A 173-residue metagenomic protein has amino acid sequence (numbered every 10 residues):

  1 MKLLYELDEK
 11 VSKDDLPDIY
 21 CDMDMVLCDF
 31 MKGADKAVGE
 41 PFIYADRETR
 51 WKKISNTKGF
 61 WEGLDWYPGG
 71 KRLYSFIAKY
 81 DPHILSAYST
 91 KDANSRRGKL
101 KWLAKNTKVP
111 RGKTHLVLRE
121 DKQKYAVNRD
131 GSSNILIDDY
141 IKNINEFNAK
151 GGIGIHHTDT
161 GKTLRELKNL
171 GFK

Functional and structural regions predicted by a protein language model:
M1-E9: Short linear clamp-binding motif
D8-K58, D159: Active-site neighborhood of HAD-like aspartate-dependent phosphohydrolases
D46, S55-I84, D92-R97: Short, acidic loop-to-helix structural element flanking the phosphoryl-transfer center in phosphate-processing enzymes
A78, P110, A149-G151: Short, structured coil segments at secondary-structure junctions
H83-R96, L100, A104-K124: A short, structured active-site edge motif that brings together acidic residues
T114-F147: Conserved Lys-Pro-Asp/Glu-containing loop-to-beta segment of HAD-superfamily phosphomonoesterases, centered on
K124-D130, E166-K173: Short amphipathic alpha-helix with an adjacent loop that forms part of the alpha/beta core around
N134-N169: Acidic, Mg2+-coordinating phosphoryl-transfer loop and its flanking beta/alpha structural elements, shared across
